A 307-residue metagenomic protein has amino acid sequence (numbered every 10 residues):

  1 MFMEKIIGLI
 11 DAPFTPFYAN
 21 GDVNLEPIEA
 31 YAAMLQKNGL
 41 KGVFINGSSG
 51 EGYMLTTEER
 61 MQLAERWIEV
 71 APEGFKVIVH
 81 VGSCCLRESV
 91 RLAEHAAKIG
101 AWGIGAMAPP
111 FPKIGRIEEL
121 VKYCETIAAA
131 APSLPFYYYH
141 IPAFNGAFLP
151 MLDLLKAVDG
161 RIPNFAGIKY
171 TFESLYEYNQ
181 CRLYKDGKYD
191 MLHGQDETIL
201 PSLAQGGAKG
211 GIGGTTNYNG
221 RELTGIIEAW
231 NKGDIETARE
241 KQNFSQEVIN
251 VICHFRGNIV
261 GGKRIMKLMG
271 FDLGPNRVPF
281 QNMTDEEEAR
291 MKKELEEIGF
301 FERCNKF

Functional and structural regions predicted by a protein language model:
F2-A147, N305: Active-site beta->alpha loop and helix N-cap motifs at the rims of alpha/beta catalytic domains
K5, I10-F14, N38, A204-G207 (+1 more regions): C-terminal alpha-helical cap/extension of soluble enzyme domains
E29, M61, E65, V90 (+6 more regions): Generic alpha-helical structural signal
Y31, L92, T198-I199, G262 (+1 more regions): Residues within well-ordered alpha-helices
N38, Q62, R66-A71, H95-I99 (+7 more regions): Alpha-helical structural signal in soluble globular domains
E51-G52, P112-K113, S174, L200 (+2 more regions): Short secondary-structure capping/turn micro-motifs that flank functional sites
A130-L134, P142-Q246, I252-C253: Catalytic alpha/beta core domains of metabolic enzymes, predominantly
